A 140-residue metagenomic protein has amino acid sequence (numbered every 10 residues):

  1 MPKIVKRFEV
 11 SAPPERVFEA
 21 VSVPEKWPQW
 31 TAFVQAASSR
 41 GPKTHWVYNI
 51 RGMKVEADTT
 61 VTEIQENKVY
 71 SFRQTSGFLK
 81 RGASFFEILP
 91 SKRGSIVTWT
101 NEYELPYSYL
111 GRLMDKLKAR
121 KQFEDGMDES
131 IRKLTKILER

Functional and structural regions predicted by a protein language model:
M1-G41: Hydrophobic ligand-binding cavity/cleft-lining segments
V5-R7, E56-D58, A83-F85, T100: Well-ordered beta-strand positions in beta-sheet-rich domains
R7-S11, V47, T60, E87: Generic structural detector for well-ordered beta-strands
P28-Q29, S38-K80, S91-I96, E129-R140: Glycine-rich portal/gate segments that line the openings of hydrophobic small-molecule binding cavities
G77-D125, L134: Beta-strand/loop substructures that line and gate deep hydrophobic ligand-binding cavities in soluble
